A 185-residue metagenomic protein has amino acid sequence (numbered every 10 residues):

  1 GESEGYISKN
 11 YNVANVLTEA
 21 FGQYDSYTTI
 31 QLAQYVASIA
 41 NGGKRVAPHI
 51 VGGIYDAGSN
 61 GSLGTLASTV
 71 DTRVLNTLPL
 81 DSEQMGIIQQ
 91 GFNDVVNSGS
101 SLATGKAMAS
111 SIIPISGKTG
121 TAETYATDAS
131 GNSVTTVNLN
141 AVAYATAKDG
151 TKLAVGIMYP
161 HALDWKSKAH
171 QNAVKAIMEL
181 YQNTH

Functional and structural regions predicted by a protein language model:
G1-I157: Beta-lactam-recognizing serine transpeptidase/beta-lactamase-like catalytic domain environment
G61, L66-R73, K168-H185: Short, gly/Ser/Thr-rich active-site loops of penicillin-recognizing serine hydrolases
